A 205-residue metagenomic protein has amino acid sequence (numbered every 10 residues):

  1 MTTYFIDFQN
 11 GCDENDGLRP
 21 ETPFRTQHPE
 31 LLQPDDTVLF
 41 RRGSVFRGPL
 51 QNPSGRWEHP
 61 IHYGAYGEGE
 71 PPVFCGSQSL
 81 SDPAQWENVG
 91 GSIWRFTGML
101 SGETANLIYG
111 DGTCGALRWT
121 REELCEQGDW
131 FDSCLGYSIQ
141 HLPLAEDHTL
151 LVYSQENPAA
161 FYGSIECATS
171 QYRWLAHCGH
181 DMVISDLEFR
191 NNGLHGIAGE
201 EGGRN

Functional and structural regions predicted by a protein language model:
T2-R204: Extracellular polysaccharide-degrading/modifying enzymes targeting complex plant/algal/animal polysaccharides
